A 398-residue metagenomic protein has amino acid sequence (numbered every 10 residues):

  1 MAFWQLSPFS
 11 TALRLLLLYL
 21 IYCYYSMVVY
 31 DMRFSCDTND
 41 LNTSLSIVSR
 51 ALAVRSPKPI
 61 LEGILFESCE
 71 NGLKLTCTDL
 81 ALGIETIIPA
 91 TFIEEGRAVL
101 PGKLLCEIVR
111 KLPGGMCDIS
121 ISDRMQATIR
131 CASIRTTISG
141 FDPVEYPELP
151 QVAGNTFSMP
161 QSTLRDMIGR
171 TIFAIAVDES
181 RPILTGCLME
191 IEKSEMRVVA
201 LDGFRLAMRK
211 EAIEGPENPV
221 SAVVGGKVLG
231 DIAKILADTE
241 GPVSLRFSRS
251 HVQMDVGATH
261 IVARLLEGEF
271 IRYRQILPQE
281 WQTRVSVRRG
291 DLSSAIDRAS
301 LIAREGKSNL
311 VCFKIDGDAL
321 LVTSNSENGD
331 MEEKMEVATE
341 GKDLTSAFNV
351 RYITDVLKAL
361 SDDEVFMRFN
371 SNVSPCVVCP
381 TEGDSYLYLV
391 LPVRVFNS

Functional and structural regions predicted by a protein language model:
S7-S10, S26: Serine residues within intrinsically disordered or low-complexity segments
L15-S398: Structural preference for solvent-exposed beta-strand-turn elements and adjacent flexible terminal/loop segments within
